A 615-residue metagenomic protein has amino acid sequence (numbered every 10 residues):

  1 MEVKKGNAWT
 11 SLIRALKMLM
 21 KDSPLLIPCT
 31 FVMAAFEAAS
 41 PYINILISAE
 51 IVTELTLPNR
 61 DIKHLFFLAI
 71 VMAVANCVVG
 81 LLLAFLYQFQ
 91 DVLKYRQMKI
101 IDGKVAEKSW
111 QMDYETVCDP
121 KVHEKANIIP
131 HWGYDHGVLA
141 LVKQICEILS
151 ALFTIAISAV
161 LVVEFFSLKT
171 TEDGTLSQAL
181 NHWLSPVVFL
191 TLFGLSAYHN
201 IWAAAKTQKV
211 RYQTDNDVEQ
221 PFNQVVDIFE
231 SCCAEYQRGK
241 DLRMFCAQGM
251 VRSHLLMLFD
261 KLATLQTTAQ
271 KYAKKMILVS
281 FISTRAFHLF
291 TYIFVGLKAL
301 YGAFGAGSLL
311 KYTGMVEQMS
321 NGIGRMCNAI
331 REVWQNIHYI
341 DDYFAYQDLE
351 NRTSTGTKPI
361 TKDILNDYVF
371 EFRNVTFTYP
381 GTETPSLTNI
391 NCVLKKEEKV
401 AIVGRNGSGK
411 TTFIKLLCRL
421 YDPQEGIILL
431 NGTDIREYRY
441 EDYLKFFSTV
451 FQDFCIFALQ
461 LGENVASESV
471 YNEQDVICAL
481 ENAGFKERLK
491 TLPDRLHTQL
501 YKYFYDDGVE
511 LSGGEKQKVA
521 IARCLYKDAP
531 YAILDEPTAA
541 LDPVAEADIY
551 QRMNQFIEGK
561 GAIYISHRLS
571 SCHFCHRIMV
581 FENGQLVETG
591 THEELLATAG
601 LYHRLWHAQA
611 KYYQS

Functional and structural regions predicted by a protein language model:
M1-A39, T56-A69, L86, Q90 (+6 more regions): Membrane-integrated ABC transporters
M1-I13, Y95-L139, E219-L265, I337-L349 (+2 more regions): Extended non-transmembrane interhelical loops and adjacent amphipathic helices of multipass membrane proteins
I27-L82, T154-T207, F290, L297-A306 (+2 more regions): Transmembrane helix-loop-helix hairpins at lipid-water interfaces of multipass membrane proteins, especially the type-1
A247, F290-T291, Y312-D348: Cytosolic ends of transmembrane helices, especially the final helix of ABC transmembrane type-1 domains
C418: Helix-to-loop junction immediately C-terminal to a conserved catalytic motif
P423, L429, K486-V519, D528 (+1 more regions): ABC-fold ATPase nucleotide-binding domain signature/coupling loops
F454-D506, D528-P530, L601-R604: Conserved "ABC signature" C-loop
R495, Q551, R568, H573-S615: C-terminal portion of ABC ATPase nucleotide-binding domains
